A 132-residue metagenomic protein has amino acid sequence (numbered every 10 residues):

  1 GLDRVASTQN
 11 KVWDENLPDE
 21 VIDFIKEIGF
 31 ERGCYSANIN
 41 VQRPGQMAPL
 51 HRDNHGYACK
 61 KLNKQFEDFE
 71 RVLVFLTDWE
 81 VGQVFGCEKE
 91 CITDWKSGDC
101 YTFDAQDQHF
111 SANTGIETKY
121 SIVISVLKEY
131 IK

Functional and structural regions predicted by a protein language model:
G1-N38: Non-heme Fe(II)/2-oxoglutarate
C34-S36, G45-M47, F69-L73, E80 (+1 more regions): Extracellular structured ligand-interaction cores
I39-E67: Conserved short histidine dyad/triad with adjacent acidic residue
V41-R43, N54, V74-E80, A105-D107 (+1 more regions): Short, flexible loop/turn elements at secondary-structure junctions
F69-K96: A short beta-strand-loop-beta hairpin characteristic of the jelly-roll/cupin
E70-F75, C100-T102, I116-K132: A short hydrophobic beta-strand segment most commonly corresponding to one strand of the jelly-roll/cupin
T93-H109: Conserved metal-binding segment of the jelly-roll/cupin
H109-G115: Short proline/glycine-enriched turn/loop segments at secondary-structure junctions
